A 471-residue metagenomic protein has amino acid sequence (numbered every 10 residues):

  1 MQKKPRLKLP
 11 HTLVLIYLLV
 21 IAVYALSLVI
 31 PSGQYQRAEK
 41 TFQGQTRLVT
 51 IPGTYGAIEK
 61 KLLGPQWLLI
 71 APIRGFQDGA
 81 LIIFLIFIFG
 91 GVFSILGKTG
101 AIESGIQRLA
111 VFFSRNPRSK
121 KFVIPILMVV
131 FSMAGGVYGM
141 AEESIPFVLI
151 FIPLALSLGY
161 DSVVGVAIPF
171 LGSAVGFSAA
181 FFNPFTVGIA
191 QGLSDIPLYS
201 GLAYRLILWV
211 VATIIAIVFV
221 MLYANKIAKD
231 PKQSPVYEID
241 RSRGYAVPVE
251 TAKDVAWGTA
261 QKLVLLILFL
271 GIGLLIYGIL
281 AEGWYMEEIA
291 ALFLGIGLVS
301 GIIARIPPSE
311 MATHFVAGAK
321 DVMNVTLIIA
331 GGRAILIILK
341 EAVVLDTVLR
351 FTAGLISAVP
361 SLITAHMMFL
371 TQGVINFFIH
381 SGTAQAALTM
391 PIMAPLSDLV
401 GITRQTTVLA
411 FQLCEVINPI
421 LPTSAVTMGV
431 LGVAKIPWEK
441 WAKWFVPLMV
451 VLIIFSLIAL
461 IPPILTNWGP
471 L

Functional and structural regions predicted by a protein language model:
Q2-L13, A38-F42, T46-R47, A203-H314 (+3 more regions): Long, contiguous bundles of hydrophobic transmembrane helices that form the permeation core of multi-pass
K4-V20, L156-I168, Q261-V264, V316-V325 (+1 more regions): Alpha-helical transmembrane segments and their helix-start/interface "positive-inside/aromatic belt" motifs in integral
T12-I21, L48-S104, F112, W284-T347: Core transmembrane alpha-helical segments of multi-pass membrane transporters/permeases
L13-V29, I86-S94, V130-A134, G176 (+6 more regions): Hydrophobic core segments of alpha-helical transmembrane domains in multi-pass membrane transport and ion-translocation
F87, N116-I150, I329-L339, L355-P395 (+1 more regions): Hydrophobic alpha-helical transmembrane segments of multi-pass integral membrane proteins, predominantly secondary
N116-P125, Y160-I168, S200-Y204, L362 (+2 more regions): Membrane-interface alpha-helices at helix entry/exit sites of multi-pass transporters
F131-V148, L156-R205, A216-M221, G373-L388 (+2 more regions): Alpha-helical transmembrane segments and, especially, the helix-loop junctions at the ends of these helices
G318-V322, V430-V451: Interfacial loop-to-transmembrane junctions
